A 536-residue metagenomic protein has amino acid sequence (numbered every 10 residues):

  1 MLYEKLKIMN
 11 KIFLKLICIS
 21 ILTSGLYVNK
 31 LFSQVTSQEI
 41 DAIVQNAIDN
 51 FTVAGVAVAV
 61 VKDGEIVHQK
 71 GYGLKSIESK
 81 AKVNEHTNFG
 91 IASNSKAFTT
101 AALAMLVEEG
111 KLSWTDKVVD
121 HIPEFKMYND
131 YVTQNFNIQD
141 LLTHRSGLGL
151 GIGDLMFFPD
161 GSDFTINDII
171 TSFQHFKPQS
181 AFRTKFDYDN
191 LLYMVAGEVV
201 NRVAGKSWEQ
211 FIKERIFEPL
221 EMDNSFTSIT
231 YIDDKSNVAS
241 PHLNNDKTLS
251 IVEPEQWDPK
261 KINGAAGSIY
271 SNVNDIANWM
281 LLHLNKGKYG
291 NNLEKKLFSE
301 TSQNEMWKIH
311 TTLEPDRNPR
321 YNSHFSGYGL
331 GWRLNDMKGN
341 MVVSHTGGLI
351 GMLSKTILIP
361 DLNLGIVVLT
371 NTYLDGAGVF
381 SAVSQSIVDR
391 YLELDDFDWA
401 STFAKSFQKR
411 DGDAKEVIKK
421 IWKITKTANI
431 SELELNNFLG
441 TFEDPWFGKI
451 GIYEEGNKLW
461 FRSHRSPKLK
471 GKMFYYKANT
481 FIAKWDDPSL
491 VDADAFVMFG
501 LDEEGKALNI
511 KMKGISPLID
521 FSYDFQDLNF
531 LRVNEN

Functional and structural regions predicted by a protein language model:
Y3-L16, I21-V83, N88-F89, M105-S113 (+10 more regions): N-terminal leader/targeting segments and the immediately adjacent pre-domain N-terminus
I21, T87-F89, F98, F125 (+4 more regions): Aromatic-residue hotspot detector
G25, S37, S95-T100, N135 (+3 more regions): Short alpha-helical patches at coil-to-helix transitions and adjacent helical residues in well-structured domains
V28, F125, G339: Residue-level detector of flexible, active-site-proximal loop/helix-junction positions within diverse enzyme catalytic
Q34-K70, M156, D160, N201-E214 (+2 more regions): Catalytic loop of the DD-peptidase/beta-lactamase superfamily, centered on the K-T-G motif and neighboring
L74-N190, G197, A204-Q210, E214 (+4 more regions): Active-site-proximal loop and beta-strand segments within enzyme catalytic domains
D223: Short, structured active-site-proximal loop/turn typified by the sulfatase FGly-forming signature C/S-X-P-X-R
F226: A short, conserved acidic/glycine-rich loop-to-beta-strand motif that forms the donor nucleotide-sugar/metal
